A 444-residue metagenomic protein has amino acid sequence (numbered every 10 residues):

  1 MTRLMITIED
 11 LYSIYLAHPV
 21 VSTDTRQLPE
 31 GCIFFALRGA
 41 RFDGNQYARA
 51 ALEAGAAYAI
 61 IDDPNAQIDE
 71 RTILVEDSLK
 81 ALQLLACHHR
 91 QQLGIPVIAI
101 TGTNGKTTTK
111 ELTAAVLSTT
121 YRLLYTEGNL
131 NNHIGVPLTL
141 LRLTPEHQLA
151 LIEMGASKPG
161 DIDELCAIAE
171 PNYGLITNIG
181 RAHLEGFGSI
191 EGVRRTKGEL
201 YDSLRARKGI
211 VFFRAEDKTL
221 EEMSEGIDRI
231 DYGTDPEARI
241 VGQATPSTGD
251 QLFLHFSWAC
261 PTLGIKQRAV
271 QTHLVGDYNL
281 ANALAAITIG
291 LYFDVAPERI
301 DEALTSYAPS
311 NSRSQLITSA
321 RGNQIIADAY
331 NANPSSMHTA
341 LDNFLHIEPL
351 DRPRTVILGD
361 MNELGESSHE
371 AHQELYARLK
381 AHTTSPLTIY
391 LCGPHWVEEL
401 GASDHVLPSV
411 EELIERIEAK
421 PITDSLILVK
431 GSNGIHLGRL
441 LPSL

Functional and structural regions predicted by a protein language model:
M1-L84, H88, V275, I347-E348 (+4 more regions): N-terminal leader/targeting and accessory segments in enzymes
C32, A51, L85, I100 (+13 more regions): Residue-level signal for inorganic ion chemistry
G39-F42, P309-S312, A329-H405, S432: Active-site beta-alpha connecting loops in nucleotide-dependent enzymes
D62, P96-T101, L175-R181, R214 (+4 more regions): Short beta-strands and strand-loop turn motifs
D62-D69, L175-Q324, P349-R352, A377-T388 (+1 more regions): Acidic, Mg2+-coordinating active-site environments of NTP-dependent enzymes
A81-A215, T219-I227, E415-R416, K420 (+1 more regions): Phosphate-binding loop of NTP-binding sites
I100, N311-Q315, G434, G438-P442: ATP-dependent carboxylate/acyl-activation modules
